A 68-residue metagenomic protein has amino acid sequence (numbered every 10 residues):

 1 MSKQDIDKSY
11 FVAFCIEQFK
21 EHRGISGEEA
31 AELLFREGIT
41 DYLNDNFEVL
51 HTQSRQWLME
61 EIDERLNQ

Functional and structural regions predicted by a protein language model:
M1-Q68: C-terminal alpha-helical interaction appendages
